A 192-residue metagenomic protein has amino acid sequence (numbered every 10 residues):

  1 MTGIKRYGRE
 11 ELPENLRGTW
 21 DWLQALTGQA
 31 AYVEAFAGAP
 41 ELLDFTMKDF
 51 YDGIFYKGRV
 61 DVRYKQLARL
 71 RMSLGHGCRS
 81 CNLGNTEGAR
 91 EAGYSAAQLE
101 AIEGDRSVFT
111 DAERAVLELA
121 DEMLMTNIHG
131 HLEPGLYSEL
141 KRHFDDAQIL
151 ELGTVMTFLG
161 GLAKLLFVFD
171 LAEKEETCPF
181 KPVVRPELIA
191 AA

Functional and structural regions predicted by a protein language model:
M1-V60, V184-A192: Mobile cap/lid helix-loop segments that border enzyme active or cofactor-binding sites and regulate substrate access
F36, T46, F50, L67-M72 (+3 more regions): Short alpha-helical scaffolding segments that buttress acidic/His motifs in well-ordered protein cores
E41-D44, N82-A101: Iron-sulfur (Fe-S) cluster-binding segments and ferredoxin-like electron-carrier domains, especially [2Fe-2S]
L42-M47, G77-C81, T126-P134: Short acidic alpha-helix initiation/capping motifs at coil-to-helix transition points, especially at protein N-termini
K65-T86: Short, thiol/selenol-centered motifs that function as redox-active sites or metal-ligating centers
Q98, I102-D111: Acidic/His metal-coordination segments adjacent to aromatic residues that form catalytic metal sites in metalloenzymes
A112-T154: Acidic/histidine-rich alpha-helical segments that form the ligand environment of transition-metal centers
D146-L188: Preference for long, well-ordered alpha-helical segments
